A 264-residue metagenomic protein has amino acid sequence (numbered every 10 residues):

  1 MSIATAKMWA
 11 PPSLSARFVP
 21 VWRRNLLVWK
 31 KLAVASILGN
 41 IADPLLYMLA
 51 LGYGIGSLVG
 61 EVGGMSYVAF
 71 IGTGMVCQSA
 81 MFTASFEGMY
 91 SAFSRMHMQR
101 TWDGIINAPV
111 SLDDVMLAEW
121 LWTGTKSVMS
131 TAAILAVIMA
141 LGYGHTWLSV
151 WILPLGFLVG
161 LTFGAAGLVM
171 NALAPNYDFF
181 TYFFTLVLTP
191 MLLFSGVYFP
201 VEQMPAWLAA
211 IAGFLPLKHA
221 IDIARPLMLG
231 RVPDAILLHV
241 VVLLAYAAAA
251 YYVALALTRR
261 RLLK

Functional and structural regions predicted by a protein language model:
M1-V150, P154-K264: Hydrophobic transmembrane alpha-helices and immediately adjacent juxtamembrane helices of multi-pass inner-membrane
